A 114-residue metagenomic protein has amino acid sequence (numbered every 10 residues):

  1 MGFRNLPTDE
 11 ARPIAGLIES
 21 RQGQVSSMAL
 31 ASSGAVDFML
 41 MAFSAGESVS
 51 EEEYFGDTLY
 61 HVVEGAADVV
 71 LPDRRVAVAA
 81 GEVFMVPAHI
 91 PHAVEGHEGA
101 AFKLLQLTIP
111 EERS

Functional and structural regions predicted by a protein language model:
M1-A35: A short, N-terminal "cap"/entry segment at the start of jelly-roll beta-barrel domains of the cupin/DSBH fold
Q24, D37-Y54: Conserved short histidine dyad/triad with adjacent acidic residue
A42-S44, E53-D68: Short, conserved beta-strand element in jelly-roll/cupin
A66-D68, R75, P91, A101: Structural motif
D73-A88: Short acidic-glycine-tyrosine-enriched beta hairpin
A88-R113: Ligand-binding loop in jelly-roll beta-barrel domains
